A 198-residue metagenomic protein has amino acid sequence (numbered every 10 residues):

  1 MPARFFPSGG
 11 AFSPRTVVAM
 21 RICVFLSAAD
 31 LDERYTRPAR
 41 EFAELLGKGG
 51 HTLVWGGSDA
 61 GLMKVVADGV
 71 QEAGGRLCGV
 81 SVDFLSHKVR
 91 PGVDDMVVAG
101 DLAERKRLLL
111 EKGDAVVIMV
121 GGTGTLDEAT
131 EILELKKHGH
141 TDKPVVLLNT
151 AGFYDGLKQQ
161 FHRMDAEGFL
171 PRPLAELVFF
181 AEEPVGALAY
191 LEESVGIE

Functional and structural regions predicted by a protein language model:
R4-A19: Short, Lys/Arg-enriched N-terminal segments with co-localized hydrophobic residues within the first ~10-30 amino acids
R15-G75: Glycine-rich beta-alpha loop segments
G57-V120, G124: Acidic/glycine-enriched connector segments
G61-V65, F153-D165: Glycine-rich, charge-decorated loop segments at or immediately adjacent to ligand/cofactor-binding or catalytic sites
V80-S81, M119, L135-K158, R172-L174: Short, acidic/small-residue loops that bind anionic groups at enzyme active sites
E104-G139, V146, I197-E198: Active-site/ligand-binding-proximal alpha/beta "capping" segment
D114-A115, E167-E198: A charged, well-structured terminal subsegment
